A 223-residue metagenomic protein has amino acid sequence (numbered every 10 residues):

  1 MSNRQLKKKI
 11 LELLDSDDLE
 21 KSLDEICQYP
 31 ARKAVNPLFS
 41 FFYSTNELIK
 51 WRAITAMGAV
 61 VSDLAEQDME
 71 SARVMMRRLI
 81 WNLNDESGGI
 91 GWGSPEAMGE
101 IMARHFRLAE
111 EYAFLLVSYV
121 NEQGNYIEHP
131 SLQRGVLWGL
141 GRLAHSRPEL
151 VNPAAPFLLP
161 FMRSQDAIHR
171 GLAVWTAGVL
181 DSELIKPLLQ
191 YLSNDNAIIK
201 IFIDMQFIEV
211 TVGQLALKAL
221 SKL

Functional and structural regions predicted by a protein language model:
S2-L6, D18-S22, P30-P37, A56 (+6 more regions): Structural recognition of alpha-solenoid helical scaffolds
N3-E12, V35-E47, S62, R77-D85 (+3 more regions): HEAT/HEAT-like alpha-solenoid repeats
L11, D15, G58-S62, G99-E100 (+5 more regions): Structural signature of alpha-helical solenoid repeat scaffolds
S22, A53, S94, Q133-V136 (+2 more regions): Conserved hydrophobic register position within alpha-solenoid helical repeats
Y29, V60-L64, I101-H105, L143-R147 (+2 more regions): Residue-level signature of the C-terminal ends
S40, E47-D63, R77, G93-I101: Non-membrane alpha-helical segments in proteins
A72-I168: Eukaryote-skewed repeat-based solenoidal scaffolds used as protein-protein interaction platforms, primarily
